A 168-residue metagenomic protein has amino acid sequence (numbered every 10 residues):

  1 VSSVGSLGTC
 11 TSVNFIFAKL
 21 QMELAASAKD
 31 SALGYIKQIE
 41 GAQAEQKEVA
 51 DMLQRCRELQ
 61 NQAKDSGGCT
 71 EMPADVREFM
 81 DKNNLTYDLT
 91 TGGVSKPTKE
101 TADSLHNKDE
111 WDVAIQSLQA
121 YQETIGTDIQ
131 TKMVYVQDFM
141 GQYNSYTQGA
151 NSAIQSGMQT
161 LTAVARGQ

Functional and structural regions predicted by a protein language model:
V1-K37, A150, A163-Q168: Short, compositionally biased, intrinsically disordered N-terminal export/targeting signals, typified by the non-Sec
V13, L20, Y121, V134-Y135: Residue-level detector of alpha-helix boundaries and kinks
A25-A28, A32-Y35, I39-C56, Q60-A63 (+5 more regions): Long amphipathic alpha-helices with heptad-repeat character, especially coiled-coil-forming segments used
Q43, K47-D51, D103, S156-Q159 (+1 more regions): Extended interaction regions within the primary functional domain
E48, D75, E110-V113, S117 (+1 more regions): Exposed alpha-helical structural elements
L53-L89: Extended alpha-helical coiled-coil "stalk/arm" regions that act as elongated linkers or oligomerization scaffolds
N84-G126: Extended, non-globular alpha-helical segments
Q130-Q168: Proline-poor, low-complexity alpha-helical tail modules
